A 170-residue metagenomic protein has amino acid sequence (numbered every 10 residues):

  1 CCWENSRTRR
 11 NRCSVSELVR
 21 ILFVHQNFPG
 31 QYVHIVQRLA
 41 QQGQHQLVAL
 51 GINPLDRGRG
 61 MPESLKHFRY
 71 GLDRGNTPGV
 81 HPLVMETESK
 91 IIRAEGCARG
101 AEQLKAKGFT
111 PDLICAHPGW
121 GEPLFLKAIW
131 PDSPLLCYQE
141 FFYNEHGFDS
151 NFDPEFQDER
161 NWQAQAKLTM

Functional and structural regions predicted by a protein language model:
S14-K66: N-terminal subdomain of nucleotide-sugar transferases
N27-G30, N53-D56, D73-G75, G119-P123 (+1 more regions): Short, solvent-exposed loop/turn segments at secondary-structure junctions
R57-M85: Conserved nucleotide-sugar phosphate-binding/catalytic loop shared by glycosyltransferases and other
R74-V84, D132-L168: Acceptor-binding helix/loop patch of EC 2.4 sugar-transfer enzymes, predominantly nucleotide-sugar-dependent
K90-A101: Glycine-rich, highly charged phosphate/nucleotide-binding loops
A101-W120, P134-L136: Short N-terminal targeting/anchoring amphipathic segment
